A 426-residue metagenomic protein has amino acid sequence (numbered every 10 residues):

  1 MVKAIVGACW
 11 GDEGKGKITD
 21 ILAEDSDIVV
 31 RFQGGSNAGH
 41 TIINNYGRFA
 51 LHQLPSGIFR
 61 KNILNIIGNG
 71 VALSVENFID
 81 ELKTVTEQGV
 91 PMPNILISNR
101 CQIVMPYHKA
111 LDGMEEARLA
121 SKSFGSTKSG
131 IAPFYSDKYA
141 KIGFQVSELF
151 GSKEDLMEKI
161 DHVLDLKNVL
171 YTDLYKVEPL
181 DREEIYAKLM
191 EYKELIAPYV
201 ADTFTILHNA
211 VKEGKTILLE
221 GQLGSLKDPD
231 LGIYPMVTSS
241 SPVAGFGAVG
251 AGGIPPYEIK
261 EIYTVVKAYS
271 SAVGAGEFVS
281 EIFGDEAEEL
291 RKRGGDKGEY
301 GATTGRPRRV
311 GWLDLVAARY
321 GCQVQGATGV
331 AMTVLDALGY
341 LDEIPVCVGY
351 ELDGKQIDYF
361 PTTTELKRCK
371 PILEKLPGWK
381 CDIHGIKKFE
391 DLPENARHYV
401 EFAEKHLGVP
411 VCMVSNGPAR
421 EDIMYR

Functional and structural regions predicted by a protein language model:
M1-R426: Non-transmembrane, aqueous-exposed alpha-helical and coiled segments at domain scale
